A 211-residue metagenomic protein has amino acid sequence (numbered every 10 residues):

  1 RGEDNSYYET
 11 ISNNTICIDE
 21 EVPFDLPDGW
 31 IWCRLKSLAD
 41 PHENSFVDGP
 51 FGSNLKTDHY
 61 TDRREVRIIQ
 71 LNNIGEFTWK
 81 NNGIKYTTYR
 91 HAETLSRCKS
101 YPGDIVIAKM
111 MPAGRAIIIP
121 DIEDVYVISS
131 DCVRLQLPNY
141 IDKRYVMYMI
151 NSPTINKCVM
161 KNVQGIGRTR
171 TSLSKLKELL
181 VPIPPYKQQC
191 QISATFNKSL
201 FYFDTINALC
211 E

Functional and structural regions predicted by a protein language model:
R1-Y7, I11-N13: Extended, domain-scale alpha-helical bundle/helix-rich regions
T15-E21, K36-H59, N72-P102: Sequence-specific dsDNA recognition surfaces
I16-S53, P182, Y186-E211: Non-catalytic DNA-recognition/assembly elements of restriction-modification systems
L35-H42, I74-N82, S96, P102 (+3 more regions): Basic, amphipathic alpha-helical recognition segments used for DNA target recognition
E65, S129-D131: A generic structural signal for short beta-strands and their flanking turns/coil linkers
I107-A108: A generic structural signal for residues embedded in beta-strands
M111-R115: Short, charged beta-turn/beta-strand-edge "cap" motif at the junction between a beta-strand and an adjacent loop
